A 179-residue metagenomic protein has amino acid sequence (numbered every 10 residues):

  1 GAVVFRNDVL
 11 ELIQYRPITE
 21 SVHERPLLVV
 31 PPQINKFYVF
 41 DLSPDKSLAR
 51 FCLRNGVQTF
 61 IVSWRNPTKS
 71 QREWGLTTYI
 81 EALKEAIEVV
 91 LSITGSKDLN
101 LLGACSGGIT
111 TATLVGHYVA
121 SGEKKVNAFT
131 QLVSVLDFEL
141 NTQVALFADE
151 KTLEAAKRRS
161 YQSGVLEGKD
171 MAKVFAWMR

Functional and structural regions predicted by a protein language model:
G1-T68: Short, surface-exposed "cap/lid" segments of acyl-processing enzymes
V3-E11, Y15, E88-L91, G95 (+1 more regions): Flexible, glycine/threonine-enriched loop-and-boundary segments that flank and lead into catalytic domains of large
V4, E20, P44, G75-Y79 (+1 more regions): Secondary-structure capping and boundary motifs in well-ordered enzyme cores
D8-E11, R25-P26, N55-Q58, K97-L99 (+2 more regions): Structural beta-strand/beta-sheet cores of well-ordered domains, especially the beta-sheet scaffolds that support
L28-P32, C52, G56-S63, Y79-A82 (+2 more regions): Catalytic nucleophile loop
T68-K69, G107: Short secondary-structure capping/turn micro-motifs that flank functional sites
Q71-T94: Alpha/beta-hydrolase active-site loop
S92, S96, T110, V115-R179: Alpha/beta-hydrolase-fold enzymes
